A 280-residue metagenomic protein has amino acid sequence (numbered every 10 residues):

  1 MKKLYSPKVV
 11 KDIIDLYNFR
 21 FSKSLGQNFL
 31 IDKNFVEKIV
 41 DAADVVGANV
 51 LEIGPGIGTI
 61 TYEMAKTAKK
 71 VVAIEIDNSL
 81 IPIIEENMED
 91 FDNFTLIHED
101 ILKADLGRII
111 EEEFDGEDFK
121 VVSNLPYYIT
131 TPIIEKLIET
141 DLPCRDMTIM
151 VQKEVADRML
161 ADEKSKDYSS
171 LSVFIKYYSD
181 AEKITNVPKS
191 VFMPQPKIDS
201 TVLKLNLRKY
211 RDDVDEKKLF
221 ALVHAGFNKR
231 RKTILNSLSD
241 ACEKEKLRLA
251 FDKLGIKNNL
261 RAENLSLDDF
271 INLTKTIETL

Functional and structural regions predicted by a protein language model:
M1-A225, E263, L267, N272: Catalytic cores of RNA-modifying enzymes
L207, A225-L280: C-terminal lobe and adjacent flexible extensions of AdoMet/dcAdoMet transferase-like proteins
